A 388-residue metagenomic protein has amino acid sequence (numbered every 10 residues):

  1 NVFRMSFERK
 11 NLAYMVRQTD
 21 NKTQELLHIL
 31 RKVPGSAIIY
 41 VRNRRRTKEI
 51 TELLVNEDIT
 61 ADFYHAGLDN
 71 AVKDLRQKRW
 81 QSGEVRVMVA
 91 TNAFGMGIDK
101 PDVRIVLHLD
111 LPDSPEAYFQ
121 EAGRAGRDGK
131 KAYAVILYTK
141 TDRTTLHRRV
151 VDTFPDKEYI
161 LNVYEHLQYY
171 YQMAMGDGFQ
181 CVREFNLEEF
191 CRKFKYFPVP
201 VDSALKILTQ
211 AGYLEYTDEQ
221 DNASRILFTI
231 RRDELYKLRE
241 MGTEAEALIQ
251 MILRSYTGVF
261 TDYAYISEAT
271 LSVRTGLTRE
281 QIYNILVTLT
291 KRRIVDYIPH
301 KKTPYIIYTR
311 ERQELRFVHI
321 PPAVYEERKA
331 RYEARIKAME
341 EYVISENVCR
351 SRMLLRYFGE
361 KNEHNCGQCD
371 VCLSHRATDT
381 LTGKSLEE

Functional and structural regions predicted by a protein language model:
N1-Y236: Helicase motor core with emphasis on the C-terminal RecA-like subdomain
D156-E388: C-terminal accessory/connector segments of nucleic-acid motor ATPases
